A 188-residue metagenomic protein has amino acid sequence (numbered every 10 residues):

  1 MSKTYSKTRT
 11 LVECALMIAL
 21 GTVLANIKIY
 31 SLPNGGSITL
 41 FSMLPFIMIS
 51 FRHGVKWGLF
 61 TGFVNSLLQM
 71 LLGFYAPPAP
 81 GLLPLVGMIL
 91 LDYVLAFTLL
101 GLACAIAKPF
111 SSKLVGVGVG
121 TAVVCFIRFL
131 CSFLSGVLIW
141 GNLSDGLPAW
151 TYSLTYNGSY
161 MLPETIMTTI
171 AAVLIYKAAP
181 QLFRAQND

Functional and structural regions predicted by a protein language model:
M1-I18, G118, A149-D188: Alpha-helical transmembrane segments and their cytosolic interface
M1-W57: Hydrophobic transmembrane alpha-helices
I18-T22, N65-S66, C125-F129: Residue-level recognition of pore/gate-forming positions within transmembrane alpha-helices of multi-pass
V23-I38, V64-C104: Interfacial aromatic-anchored transmembrane helix boundaries in multi-pass membrane proteins
L32, W57-G62, L85-M88, V117-T121 (+1 more regions): Alpha-helical transmembrane segments and their helix-entry boundary regions
I49-F51, A103, A107: Helix-capping/transition residues at the boundaries of transmembrane alpha-helices and the short helical linkers
Y93, F97, G101, C125-L138: Mid-bilayer segments of alpha-helical transmembrane spans in multi-pass integral membrane proteins that mediate
K108-F129, Q186-D188: Internal alpha-helical transmembrane segments of multi-pass membrane proteins
